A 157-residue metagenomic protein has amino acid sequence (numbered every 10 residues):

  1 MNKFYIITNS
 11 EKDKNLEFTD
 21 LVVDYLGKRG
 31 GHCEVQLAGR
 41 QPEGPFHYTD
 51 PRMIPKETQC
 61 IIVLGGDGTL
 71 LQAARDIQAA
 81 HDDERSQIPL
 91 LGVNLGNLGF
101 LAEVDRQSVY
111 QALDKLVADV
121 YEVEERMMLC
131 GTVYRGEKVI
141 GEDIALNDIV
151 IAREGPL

Functional and structural regions predicted by a protein language model:
M1-R85: N-terminal glycine-/serine-/threonine-rich phosphate-binding loop
T8-S10, L37-G39, L64-D67, V93-L95 (+3 more regions): Fold-independent oxyanion-binding glycine-rich loops and adjacent beta-strand/coil segments at enzyme active sites
V22-D24, P89-V93, I140-G141: A broad, low-specificity signal for short, low-complexity segments enriched in glycine/proline and polar/charged
R29-C33, E57-C60, L95, K115-A118 (+1 more regions): Glycine-rich loops and low-complexity Gly/Arg-rich segments that provide flexible linkers or classic glycine-based
C33-L37, G92, E124, G141: General beta-strand structural signal in soluble alpha/beta enzymes
F46, E84-S86, L95, V117 (+1 more regions): Residue-level detector of functional hotspots within protein domains
D82-E103: Short, acidic/small-residue loops that bind anionic groups at enzyme active sites
L98-L157: Catalytic core of DAGKc-family lipid kinases
